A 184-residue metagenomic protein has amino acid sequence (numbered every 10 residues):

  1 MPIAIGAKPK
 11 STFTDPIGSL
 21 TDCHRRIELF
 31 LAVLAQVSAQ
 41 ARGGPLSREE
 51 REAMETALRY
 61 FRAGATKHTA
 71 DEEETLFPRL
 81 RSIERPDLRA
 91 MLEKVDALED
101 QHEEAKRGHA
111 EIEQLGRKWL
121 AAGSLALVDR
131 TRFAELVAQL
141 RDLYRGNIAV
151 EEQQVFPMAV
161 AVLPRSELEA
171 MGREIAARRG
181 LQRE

Functional and structural regions predicted by a protein language model:
M1-E184: Small-residue-biased structural context
